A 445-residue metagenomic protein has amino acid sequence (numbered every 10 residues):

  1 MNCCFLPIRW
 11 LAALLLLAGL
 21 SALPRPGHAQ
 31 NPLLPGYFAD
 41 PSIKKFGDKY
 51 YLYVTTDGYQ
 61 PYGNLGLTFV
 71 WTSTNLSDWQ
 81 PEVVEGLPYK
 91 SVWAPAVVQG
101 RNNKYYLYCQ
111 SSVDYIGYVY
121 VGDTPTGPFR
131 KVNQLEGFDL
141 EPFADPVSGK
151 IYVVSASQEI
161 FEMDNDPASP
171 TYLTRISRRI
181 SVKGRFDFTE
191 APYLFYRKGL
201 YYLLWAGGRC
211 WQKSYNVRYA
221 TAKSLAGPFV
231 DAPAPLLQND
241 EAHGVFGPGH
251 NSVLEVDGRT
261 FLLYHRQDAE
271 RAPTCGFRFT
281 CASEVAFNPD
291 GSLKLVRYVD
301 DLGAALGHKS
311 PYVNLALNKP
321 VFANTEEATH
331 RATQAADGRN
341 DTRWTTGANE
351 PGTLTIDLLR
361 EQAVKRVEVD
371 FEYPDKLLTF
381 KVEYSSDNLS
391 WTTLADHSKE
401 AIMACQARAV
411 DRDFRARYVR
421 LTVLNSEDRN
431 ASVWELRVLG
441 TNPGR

Functional and structural regions predicted by a protein language model:
M1-A12: Bacterial N-terminal signal peptides that target proteins for export
L11-A22: Bacterial N-terminal signal peptides
A22-A29: Boundary at the C-terminal end of the N-terminal hydrophobic targeting segment
A29-F186, Y196-Y202, A206-H243, R266-K309: Beta-rich carbohydrate-recognition and catalytic domains
S73, Y118-D123, S214-S224, A232 (+2 more regions): Non-cytosolic beta-sandwich-type ligand-binding/adhesion modules
F195-Y196, L354-A363, V410-R415: Extracellular and analogous surface-interaction loops
A304-R360, D370-K376, D396-A404, R437-R445: Disordered, acidic Ser/Thr/Pro-rich linker "stalks" and the adjacent N-terminal cap of the next globular domain
A348-E350, P374-G444: Trp- and acidic/polar-enriched beta-sheet ligand-binding modules for extracellular glycan and matrix recognition
